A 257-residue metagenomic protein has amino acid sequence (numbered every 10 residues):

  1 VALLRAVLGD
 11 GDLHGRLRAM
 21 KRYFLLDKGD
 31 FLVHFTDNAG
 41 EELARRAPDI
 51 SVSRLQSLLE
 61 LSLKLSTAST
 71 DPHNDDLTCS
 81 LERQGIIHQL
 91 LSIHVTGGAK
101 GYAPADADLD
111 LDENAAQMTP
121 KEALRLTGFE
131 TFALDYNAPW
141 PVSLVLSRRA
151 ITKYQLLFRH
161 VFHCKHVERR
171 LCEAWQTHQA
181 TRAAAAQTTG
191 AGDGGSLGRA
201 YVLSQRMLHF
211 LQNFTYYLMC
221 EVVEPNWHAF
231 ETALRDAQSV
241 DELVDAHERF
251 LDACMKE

Functional and structural regions predicted by a protein language model:
V1-E257: Extended, charged interaction scaffolds in large complex subunits
